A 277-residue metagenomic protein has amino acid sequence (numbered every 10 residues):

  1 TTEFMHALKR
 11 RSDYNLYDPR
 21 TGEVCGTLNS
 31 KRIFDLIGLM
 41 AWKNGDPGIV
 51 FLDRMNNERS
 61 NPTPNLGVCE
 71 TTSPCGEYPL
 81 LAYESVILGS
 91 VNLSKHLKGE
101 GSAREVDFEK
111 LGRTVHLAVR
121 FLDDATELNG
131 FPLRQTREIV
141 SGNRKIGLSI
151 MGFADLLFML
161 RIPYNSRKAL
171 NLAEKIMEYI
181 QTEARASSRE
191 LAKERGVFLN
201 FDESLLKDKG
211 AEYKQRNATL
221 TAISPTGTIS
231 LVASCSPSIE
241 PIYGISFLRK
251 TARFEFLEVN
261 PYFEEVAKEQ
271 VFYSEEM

Functional and structural regions predicted by a protein language model:
T1-L93, L97-F108, F131-Q135, S188-E190: Active-site cavity-forming subdomains of large catalytic enzyme subunits
S12-Y17, S85-G101, N129-L133, I150-A169 (+2 more regions): Short acidic (Asp/Glu) and glycine-rich catalytic loops that position anionic groups and cofactors
P19, S73, A103-D107, Q135-I139 (+2 more regions): Short beta-alpha connecting loops at secondary-structure transitions that line or flank enzyme active sites
T21, T114-R137, S141, I162-T226: Internal maturation/activation junctions in enzymes
V50-D53, C69, G89-V91, M151 (+5 more regions): Generic beta-strand/beta-sheet core signal
E70, G76-E77, L122-E127, V197 (+2 more regions): Catalytic alpha/beta core of large soluble enzyme barrels
Y83-L148, F158, E276: Long, charged, mostly alpha-helical binding arms that flank functional sites
